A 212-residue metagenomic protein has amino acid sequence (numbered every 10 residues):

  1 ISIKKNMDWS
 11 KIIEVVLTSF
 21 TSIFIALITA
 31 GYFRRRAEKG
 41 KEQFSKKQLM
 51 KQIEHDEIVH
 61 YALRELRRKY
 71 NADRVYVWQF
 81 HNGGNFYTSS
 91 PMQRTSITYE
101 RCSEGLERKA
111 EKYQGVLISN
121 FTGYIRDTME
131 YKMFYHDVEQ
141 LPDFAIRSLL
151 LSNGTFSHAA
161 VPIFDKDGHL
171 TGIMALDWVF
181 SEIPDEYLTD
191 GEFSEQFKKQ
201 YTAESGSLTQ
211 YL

Functional and structural regions predicted by a protein language model:
K5-T18: Feature marks short, highly hydrophobic, charge-poor N-terminal signal-anchor/signal peptide-like helices that anchor
E14-L17, I23-S103, S205, Q210-L212: Intrinsically disordered, low-complexity terminal regulatory regions
H55-L63, I118-T122, T189-E204: Well-ordered, non-membrane alpha-helical segments in soluble/globular domains
S96-N153: Regulatory sensory and allosteric helical modules in signal-transduction proteins and certain transcription factors
S157-D165: A short, aliphatic-rich beta-strand micro-motif
G172-L212: Juxtadomain coupling helices with adjacent low-complexity linkers
